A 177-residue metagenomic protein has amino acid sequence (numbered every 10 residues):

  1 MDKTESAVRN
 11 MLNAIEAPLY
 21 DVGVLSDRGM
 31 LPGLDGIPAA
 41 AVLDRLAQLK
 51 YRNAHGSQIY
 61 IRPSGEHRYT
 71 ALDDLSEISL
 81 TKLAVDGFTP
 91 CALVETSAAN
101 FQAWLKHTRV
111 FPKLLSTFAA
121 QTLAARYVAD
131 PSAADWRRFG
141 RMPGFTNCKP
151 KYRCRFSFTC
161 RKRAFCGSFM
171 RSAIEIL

Functional and structural regions predicted by a protein language model:
M1-F101, K106-T117, T122: Signature for HUH/AEP ssDNA processing cores
Q58-E77, T108-L177: DNA replication initiation modules
